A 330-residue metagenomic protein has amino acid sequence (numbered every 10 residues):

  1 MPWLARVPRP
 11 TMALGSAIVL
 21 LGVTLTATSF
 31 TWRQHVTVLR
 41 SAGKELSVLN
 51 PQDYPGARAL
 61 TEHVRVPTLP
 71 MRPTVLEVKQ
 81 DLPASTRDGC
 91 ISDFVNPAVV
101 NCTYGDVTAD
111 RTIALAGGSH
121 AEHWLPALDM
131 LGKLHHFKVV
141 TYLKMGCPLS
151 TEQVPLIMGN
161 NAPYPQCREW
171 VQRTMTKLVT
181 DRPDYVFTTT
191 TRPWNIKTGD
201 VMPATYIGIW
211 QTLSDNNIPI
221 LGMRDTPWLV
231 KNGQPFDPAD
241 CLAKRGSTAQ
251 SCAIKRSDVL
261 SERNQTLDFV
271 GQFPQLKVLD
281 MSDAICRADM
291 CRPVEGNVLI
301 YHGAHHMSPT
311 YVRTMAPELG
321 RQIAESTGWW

Functional and structural regions predicted by a protein language model:
P2-W330: Extracellular/periplasmic envelope-modification machinery, especially enzymes that add or remove acyl/ester groups on
